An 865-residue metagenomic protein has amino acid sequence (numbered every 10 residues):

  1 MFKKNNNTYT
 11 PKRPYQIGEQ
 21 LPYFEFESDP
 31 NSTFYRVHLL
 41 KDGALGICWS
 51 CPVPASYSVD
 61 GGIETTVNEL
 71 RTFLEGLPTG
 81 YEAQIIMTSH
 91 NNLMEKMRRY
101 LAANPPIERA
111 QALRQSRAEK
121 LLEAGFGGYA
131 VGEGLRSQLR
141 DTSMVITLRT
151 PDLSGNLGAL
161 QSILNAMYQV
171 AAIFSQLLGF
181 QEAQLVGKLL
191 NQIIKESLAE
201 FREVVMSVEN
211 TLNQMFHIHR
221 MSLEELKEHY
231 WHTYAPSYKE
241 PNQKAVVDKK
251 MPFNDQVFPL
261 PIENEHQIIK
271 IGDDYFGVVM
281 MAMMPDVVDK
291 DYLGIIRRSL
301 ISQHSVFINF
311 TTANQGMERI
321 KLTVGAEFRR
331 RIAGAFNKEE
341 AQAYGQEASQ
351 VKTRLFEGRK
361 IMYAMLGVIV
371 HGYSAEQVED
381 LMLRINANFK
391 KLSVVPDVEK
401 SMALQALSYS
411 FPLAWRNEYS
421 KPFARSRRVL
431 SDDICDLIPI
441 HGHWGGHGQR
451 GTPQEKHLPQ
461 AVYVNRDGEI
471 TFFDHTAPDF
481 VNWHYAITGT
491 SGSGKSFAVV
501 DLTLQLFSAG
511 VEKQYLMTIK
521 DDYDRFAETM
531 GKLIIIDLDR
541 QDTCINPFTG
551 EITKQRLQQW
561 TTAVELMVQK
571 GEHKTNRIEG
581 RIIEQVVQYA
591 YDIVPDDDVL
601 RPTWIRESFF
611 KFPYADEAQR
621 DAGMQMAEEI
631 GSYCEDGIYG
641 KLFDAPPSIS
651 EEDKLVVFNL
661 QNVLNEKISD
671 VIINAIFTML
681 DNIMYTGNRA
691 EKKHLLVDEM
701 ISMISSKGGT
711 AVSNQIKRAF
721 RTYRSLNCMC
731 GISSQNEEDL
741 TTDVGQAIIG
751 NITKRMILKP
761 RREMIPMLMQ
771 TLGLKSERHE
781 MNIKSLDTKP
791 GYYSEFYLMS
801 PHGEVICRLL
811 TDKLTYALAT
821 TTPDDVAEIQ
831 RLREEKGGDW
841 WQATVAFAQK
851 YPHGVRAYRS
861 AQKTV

Functional and structural regions predicted by a protein language model:
M1-R428: Extended, folded cores of ATP/NTP-driven motor/assembly subunits in large transport and secretion machines
I63-G80, T88-H90, I295-S299, L407-I470 (+5 more regions): P-loop NTPase motor domains
A130-S137, H475, Y485, R556-W604 (+1 more regions): P-loop NTPase motor core of the ASCE superfamily
D467-D479: Pre-Walker A adenine-sensing motif
H484-A486, V657: Short hydrophobic/aromatic beta-strand immediately N-terminal to the Walker A/P-loop
S491: The conserved Walker
K495: Conserved lysine of the Walker
A498: Hydrophobic positions on the alpha1 helix immediately C-terminal to the Walker A/P-loop
